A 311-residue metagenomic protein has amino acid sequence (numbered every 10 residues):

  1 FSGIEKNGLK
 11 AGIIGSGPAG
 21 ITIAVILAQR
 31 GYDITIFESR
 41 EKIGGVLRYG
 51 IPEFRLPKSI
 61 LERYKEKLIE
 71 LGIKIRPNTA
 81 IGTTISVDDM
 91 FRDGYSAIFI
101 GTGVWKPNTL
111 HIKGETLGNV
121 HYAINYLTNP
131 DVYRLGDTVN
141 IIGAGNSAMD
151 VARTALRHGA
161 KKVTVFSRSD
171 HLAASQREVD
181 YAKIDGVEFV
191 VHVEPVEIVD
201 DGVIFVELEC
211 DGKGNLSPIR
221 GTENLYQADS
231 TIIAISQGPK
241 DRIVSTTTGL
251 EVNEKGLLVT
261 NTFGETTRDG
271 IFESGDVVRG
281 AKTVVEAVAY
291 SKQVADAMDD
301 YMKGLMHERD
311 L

Functional and structural regions predicted by a protein language model:
F1-E5, R63-T83, K106-H158, N253-F263 (+1 more regions): Glycine-rich dinucleotide-binding loop and its adjacent helix/turn
E5-I14, E62-K113, V196-I204, S230-I232 (+1 more regions): Feature captures the FAD/FMN-dependent oxidoreductase FAD-binding
L9-I81, N108, A152-V190, E197-I198 (+3 more regions): Beta1-alpha1 glycine-rich phosphate/pyrophosphate-binding loop at the start of Rossmann-like nucleotide-binding domains
I14-P18, G143-G145, D276: Glycine-rich Rossmann-fold phosphate-binding loop(s) that bind the pyrophosphate of adenine dinucleotide cofactors
F37-S39, N78, I100-T102, E115 (+11 more regions): Generic beta-strand/beta-sheet core signal
L71, L127, H158, D185 (+4 more regions): Change "in soluble alpha/beta enzymes" to "in soluble alpha/beta proteins
T116-G136, K213-R220, N224-A281: FAD-site-proximal beta/loop scaffold in flavoenzymes
V151, S274-E308: A conserved FAD-binding loop/helix module that cradles the flavin
